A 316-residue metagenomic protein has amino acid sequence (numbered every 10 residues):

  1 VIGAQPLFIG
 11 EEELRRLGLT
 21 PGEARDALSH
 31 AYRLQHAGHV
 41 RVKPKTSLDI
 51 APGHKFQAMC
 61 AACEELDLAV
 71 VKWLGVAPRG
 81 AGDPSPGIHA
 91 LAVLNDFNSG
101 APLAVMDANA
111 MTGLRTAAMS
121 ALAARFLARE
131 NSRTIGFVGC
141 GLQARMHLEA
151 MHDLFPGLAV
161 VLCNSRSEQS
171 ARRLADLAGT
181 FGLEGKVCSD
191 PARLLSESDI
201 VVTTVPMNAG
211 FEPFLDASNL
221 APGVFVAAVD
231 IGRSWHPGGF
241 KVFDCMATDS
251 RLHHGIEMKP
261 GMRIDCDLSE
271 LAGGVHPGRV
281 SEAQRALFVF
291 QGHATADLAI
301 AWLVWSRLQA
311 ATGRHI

Functional and structural regions predicted by a protein language model:
V1-G113, A121, A128-N131, D297-L298 (+2 more regions): N-terminal ligand-binding/catalytic initiation module
E13-G18, G232-I316: Adenosine-phosphate binding glycine-rich loop
R115-I135, L142-L154: Short internal alpha-helix immediately C-terminal to a glycine-rich phosphate-binding loop in Rossmann-like
M119-S120, L142-A150, D176, K186-S189 (+1 more regions): Active-site glycine-rich loop that binds ribose-phosphate moieties when present
T134, A159-V160, F225: Residues at the starts of beta-strands that form the adenosine-phosphate
G141, R166-S167, G232: Residues in the short beta-alpha loop(s) of Rossmann-like NAD(P)-binding domains
L154-F181: NAD(P)-binding Rossmann-fold cofactor-contacting core
L183-P260: Rossmann-like adenosine-cofactor binding region
